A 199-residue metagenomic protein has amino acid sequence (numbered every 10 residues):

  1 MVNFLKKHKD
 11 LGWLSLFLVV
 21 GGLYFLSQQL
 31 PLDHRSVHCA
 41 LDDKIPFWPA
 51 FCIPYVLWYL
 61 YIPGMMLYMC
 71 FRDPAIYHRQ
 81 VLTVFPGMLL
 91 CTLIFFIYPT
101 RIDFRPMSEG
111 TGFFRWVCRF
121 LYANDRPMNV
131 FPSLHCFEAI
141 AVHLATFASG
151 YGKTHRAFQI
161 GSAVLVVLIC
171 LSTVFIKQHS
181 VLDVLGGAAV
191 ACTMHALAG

Functional and structural regions predicted by a protein language model:
M1-P63, E109-F114, C118-F120: N-terminal transmembrane-helix/juxtamembrane module of multi-pass inner/ER membrane proteins
K9-W13, F17, R79-Q80, Q159-S162 (+1 more regions): Residue-level signature of transmembrane alpha-helical entry/exit and packing/kink sites in multi-pass membrane
S15, V19, L23, L82 (+4 more regions): Hydrophobic faces of alpha-helical transmembrane segments in multi-pass integral membrane proteins
G21-L26, M88-F96, V164-V174: Aromatic-anchored segments of alpha-helical transmembrane domains
S27-D42, F47, C70-T154: Membrane-interface loops
C52-V56, L60, R79-T83, P132 (+1 more regions): Alpha-helical transmembrane segments of integral membrane proteins
G64-M69: Generic transmembrane alpha-helix motif of multi-pass integral membrane proteins
R119-G199: Membrane-embedded catalytic cores of phosphoryl/pyrophosphoryl-handling enzymes
